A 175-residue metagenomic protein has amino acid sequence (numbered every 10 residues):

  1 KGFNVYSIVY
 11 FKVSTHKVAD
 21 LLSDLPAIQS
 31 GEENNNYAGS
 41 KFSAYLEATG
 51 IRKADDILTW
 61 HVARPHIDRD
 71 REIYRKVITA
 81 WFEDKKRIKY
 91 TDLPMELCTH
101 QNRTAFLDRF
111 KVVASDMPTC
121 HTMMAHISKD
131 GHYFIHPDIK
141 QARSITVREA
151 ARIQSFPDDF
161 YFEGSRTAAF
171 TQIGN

Functional and structural regions predicted by a protein language model:
K1-Y37: Flexible, glycine-/basic-rich loop-and-beta segments that form/coincide with the SAM-dependent methyltransferase
L25-I28, E32, N36-N175: C-terminal target-recognition/interaction regions appended to catalytic cores
